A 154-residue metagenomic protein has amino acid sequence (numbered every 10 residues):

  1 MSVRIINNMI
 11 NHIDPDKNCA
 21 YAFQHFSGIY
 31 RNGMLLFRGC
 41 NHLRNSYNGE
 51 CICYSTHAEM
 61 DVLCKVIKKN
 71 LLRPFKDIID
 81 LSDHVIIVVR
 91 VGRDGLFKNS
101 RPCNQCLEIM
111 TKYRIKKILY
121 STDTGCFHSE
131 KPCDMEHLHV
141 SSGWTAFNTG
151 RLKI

Functional and structural regions predicted by a protein language model:
M1-I154: Zinc-dependent deaminase catalytic domain
